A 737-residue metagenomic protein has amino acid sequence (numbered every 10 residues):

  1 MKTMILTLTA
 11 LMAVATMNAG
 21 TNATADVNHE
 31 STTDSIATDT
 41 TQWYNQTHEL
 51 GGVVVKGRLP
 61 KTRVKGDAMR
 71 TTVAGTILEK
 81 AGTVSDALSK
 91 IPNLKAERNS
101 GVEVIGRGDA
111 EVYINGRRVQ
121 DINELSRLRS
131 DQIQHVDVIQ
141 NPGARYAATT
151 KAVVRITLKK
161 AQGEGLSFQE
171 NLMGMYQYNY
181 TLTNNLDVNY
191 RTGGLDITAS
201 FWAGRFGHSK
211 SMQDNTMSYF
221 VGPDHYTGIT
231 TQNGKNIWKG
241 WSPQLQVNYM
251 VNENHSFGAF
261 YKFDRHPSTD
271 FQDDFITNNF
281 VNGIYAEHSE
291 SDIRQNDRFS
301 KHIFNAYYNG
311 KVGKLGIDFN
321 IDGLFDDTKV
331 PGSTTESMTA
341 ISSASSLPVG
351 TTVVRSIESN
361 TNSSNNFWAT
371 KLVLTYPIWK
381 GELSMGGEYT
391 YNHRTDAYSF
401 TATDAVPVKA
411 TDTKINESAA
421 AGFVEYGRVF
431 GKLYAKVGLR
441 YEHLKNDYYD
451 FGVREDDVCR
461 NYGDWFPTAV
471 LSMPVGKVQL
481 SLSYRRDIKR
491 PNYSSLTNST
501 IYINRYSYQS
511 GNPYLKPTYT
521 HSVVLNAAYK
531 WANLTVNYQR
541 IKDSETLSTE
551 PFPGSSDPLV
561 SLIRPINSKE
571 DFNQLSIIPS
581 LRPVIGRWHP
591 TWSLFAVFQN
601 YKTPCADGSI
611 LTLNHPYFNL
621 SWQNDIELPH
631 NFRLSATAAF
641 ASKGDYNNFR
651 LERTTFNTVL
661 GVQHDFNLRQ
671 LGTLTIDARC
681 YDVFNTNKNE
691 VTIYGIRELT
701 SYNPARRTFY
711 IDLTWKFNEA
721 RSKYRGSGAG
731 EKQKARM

Functional and structural regions predicted by a protein language model:
T21-I77, E97-N99, R107, I139-N141 (+1 more regions): Short, acidic, small-residue-rich periplasmic hinge/interaction motif at the N-terminus of Gram-negative outer-membrane
G52, V84-A87, E103, I122-N123 (+3 more regions): N-terminal periplasmic accessory domains that precede and gate Gram-negative outer-membrane beta-barrel machines
K90, R117-G143: Short acidic/polar hinge/loop motifs at secondary-structure boundaries that mediate gating or recognition
T157-L172, S211, N215, I229 (+8 more regions): Surface-exposed extracellular loop regions of Gram-negative outer-membrane beta-barrel proteins
N179-S211, P223-Q272, F299-F304, G310 (+2 more regions): Transmembrane beta-barrel wall of Gram-negative outer-membrane proteins
Q244-H266, D292-D450, P474-Q479, N533 (+1 more regions): Face-selective signature of the C-terminal outer-membrane beta-barrel domain
F367-K371, A419-A421, K516, S522 (+2 more regions): Outer membrane beta-barrel strand-and-loop segments of large Gram-negative receptors, especially TonB-dependent
T411-E417, D457-R460, I488-K542, S561-S576 (+1 more regions): Outer-membrane beta-barrel signature, preferentially recognizing the C-terminal barrel domain of Gram-negative
